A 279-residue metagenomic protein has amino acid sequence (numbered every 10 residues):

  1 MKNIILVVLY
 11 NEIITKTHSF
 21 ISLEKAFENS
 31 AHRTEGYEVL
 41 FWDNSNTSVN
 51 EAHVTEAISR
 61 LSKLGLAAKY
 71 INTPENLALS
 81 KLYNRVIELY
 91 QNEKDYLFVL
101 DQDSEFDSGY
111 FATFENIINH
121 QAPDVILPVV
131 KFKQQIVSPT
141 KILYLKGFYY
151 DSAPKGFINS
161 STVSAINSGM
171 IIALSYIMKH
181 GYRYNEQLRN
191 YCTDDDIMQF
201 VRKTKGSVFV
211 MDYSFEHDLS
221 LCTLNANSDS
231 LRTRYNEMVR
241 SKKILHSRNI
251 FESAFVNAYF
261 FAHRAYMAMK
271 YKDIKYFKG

Functional and structural regions predicted by a protein language model:
E12-A31: Short, well-formed alpha-helical segments that are part of the catalytic scaffolds of diverse glycosyltransferases
F41-V54, E75, S104-E105: A conserved acidic beta->alpha catalytic loop
T73-L89: Glycine-rich, basic loop-to-helix element that forms the pyrophosphate-binding segment of sugar-nucleotide handling
K94-E105: Short beta-strand-to-loop acidic/aromatic patch adjacent to the donor-nucleotide binding site
I126-T140: Short beta-strand-to-loop element that shapes/binds the nucleotide-sugar donor at the catalytic cleft/hinge
L143-V163: Short, flexible, basic/aromatic active-site loop/helix in glycosyltransferases
A165, G169-M170, Y176-H180, Q187-Y213: A short, conserved alpha-helix in the catalytic core of glycosyltransferases
F215, N225-V256, F277-G279: Catalytic core of nucleotide-sugar-dependent glycosyltransferases
